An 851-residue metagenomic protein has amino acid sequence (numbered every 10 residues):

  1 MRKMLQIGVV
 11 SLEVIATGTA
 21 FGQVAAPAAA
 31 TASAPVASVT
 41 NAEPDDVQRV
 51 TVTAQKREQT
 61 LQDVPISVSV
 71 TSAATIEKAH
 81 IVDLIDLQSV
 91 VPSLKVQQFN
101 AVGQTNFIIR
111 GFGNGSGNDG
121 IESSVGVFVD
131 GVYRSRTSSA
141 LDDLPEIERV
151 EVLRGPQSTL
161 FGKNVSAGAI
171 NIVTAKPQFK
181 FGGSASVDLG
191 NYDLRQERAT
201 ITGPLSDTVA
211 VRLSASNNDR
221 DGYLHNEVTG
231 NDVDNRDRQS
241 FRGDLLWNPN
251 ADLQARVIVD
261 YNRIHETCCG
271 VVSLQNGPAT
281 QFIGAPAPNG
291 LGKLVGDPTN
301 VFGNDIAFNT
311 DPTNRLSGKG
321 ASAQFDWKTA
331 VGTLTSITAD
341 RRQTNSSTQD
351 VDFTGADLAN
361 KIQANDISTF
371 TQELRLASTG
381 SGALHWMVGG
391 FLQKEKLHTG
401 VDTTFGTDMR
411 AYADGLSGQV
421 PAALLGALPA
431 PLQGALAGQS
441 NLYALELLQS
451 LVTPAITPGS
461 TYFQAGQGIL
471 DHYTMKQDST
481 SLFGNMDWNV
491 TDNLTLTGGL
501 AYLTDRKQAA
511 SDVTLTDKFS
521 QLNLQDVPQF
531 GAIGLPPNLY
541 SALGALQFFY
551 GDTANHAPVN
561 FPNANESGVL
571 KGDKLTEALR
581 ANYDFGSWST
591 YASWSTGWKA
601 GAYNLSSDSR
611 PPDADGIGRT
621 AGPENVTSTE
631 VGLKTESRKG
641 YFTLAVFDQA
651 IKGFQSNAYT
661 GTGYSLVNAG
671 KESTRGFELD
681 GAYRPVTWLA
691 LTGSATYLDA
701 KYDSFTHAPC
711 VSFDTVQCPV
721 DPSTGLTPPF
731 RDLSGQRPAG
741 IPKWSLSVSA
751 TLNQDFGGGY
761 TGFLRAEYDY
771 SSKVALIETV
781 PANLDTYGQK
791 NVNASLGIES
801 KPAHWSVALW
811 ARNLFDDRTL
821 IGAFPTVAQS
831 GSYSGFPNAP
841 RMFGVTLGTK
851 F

Functional and structural regions predicted by a protein language model:
M1-A79, I85-V91, T202, A251-D252 (+3 more regions): N-terminal Sec signal peptide and the immediately downstream disordered periplasmic leader that contains the TonB box
D45-K180, V631: Acidic, small-polar-rich N-terminal luminal/periplasmic segments of exported/outer-membrane proteins
T105, S123-S124, R136, P145-R154 (+7 more regions): Outer-membrane beta-barrel translocator/receptor signature
N171, F179-K180, D188, A199-G296 (+7 more regions): Periplasmic-side early beta-strands and strand-to-turn transitions of outer-membrane beta-barrels
Y223-D232, C268-A307, V351-N360, D402-H472 (+6 more regions): Solvent-exposed loop segments that connect transmembrane elements
Q324-T329, T333-Q349, D584-S606, T620-R684 (+2 more regions): Membrane-embedded beta-barrel scaffold of Gram-negative outer-membrane proteins
A383-M387, F391, D492-L496, Y641 (+3 more regions): Gram-negative outer-membrane beta-barrel transporters
T407-R410, A690-L691, E767-I777, I798-F851: C-terminal beta-signal and adjacent terminal beta-strands/loops of Gram-negative outer-membrane beta-barrel proteins
